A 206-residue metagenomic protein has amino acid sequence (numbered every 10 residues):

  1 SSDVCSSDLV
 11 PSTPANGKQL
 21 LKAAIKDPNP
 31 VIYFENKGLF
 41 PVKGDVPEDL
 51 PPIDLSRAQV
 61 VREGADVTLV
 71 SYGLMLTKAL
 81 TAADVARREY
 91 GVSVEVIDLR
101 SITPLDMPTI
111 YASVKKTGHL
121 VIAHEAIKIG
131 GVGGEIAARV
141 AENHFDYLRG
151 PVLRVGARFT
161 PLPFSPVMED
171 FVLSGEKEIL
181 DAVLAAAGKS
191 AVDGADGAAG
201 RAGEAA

Functional and structural regions predicted by a protein language model:
S1-S6: Short, small-residue-biased leader/transition segments that mark boundaries at the very start of proteins
S7-D8, L120: Short, well-ordered beta-strand core segments
T13: Ferredoxin-type iron-sulfur electron-transfer modules in oxidoreductases and energy-metabolism complexes
K18-K22, L105-D106: Beta-rich nucleic-acid/ligand-interaction surfaces
A23-N29: Basic phosphate/pyrophosphate-binding loop/patch that engages nucleotide-derived ligands
N29-P30, P151: A generic secondary-structure signal marking the coil-to-beta-strand transition
K37-A206: Thiamine diphosphate
